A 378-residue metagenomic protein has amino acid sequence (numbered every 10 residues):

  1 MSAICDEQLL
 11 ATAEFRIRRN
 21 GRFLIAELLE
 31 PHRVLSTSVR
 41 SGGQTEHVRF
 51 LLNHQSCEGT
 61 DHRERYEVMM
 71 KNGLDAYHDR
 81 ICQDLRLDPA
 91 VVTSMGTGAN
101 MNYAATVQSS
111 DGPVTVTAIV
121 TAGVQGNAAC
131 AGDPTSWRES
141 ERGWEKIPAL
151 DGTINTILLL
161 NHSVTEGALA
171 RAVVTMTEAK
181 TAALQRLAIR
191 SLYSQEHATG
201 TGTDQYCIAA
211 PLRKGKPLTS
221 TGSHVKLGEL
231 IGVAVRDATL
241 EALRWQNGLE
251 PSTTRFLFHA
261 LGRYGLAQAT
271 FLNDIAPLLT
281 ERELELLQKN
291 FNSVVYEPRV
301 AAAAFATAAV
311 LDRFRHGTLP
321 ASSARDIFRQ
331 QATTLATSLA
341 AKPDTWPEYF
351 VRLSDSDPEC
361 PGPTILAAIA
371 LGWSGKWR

Functional and structural regions predicted by a protein language model:
M1-R378: Alpha/propeptide regions of enzymes that mature by internal proteolysis
